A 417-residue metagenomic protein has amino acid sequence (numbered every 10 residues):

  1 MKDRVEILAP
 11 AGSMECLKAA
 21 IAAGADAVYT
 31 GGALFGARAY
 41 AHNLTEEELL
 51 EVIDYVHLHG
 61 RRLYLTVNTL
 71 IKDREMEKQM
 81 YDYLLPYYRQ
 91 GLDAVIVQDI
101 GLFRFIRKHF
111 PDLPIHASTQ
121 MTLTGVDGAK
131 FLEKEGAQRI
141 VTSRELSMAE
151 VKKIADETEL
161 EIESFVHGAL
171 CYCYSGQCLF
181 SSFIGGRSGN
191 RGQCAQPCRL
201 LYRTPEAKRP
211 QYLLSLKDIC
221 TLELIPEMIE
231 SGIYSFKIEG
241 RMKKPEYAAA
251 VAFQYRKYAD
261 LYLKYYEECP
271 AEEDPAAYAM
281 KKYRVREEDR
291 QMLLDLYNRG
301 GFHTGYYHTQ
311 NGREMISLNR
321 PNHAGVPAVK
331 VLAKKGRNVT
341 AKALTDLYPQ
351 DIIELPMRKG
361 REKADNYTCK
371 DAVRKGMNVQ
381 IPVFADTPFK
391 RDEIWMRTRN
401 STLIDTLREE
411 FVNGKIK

Functional and structural regions predicted by a protein language model:
M1-A22, A27-L34, R38, V52-I53 (+5 more regions): Surface-exposed amphipathic alpha-helical tracts and adjacent flexible/coil segments at the periphery of soluble enzymes
A41-L50: Aromatic- and glycine-enriched glycan-recognition loops and surfaces that form the carbohydrate-binding subsites
G101-L102: Alpha-helix capping/helix-boundary segments
I106: RNase H-like DDE/DDD metal-dependent nuclease/strand-transfer catalytic core used by mobile genetic elements
T122: Beta/alpha (TIM)-barrel catalytic core signal, keyed to glycine-rich beta->alpha loops juxtaposed to Asp/Glu that bind
V126-D127: Conserved nucleotide-cofactor-binding alpha/beta core module
